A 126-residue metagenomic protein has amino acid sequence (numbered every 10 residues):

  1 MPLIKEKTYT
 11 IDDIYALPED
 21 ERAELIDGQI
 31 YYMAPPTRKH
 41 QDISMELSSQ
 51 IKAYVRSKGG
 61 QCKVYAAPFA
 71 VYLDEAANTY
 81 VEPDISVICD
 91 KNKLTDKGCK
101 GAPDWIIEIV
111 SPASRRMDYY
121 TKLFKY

Functional and structural regions predicted by a protein language model:
M1-K125: Gly/Pro/Ser/Thr-rich low-complexity, intrinsically disordered segments predominantly at protein N-termini
